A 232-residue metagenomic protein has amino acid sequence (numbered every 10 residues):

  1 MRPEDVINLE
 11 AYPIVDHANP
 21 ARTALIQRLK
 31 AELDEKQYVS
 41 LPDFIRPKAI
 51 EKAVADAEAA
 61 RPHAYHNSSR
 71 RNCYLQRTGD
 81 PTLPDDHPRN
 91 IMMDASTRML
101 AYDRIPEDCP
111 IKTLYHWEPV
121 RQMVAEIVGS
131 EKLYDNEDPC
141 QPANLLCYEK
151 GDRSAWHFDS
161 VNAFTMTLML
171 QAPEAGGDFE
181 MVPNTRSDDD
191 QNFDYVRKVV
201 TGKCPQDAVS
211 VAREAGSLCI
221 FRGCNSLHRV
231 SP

Functional and structural regions predicted by a protein language model:
M1-E35: Fe(II)/2-oxoglutarate
V39-I45: Short amphipathic
I45, K52-D56, A64, T82-P139: Signature of the catalytic double-stranded beta-helix
I45-P47, Q171-P173, R186, N225-L227: Short, solvent-exposed loop/turn segments at secondary-structure junctions
V54-A55, A59-D80, V182-T185: Short, solvent-exposed beta-strand-terminating loops
I105-K112, R121-L218: Catalytic core of non-heme Fe(II) oxygenases with the double-stranded beta-helix
S154-H157, L227-P232: Short beta-strand His + acidic residue motifs that chelate non-heme Fe in jelly-roll/DSBH and cupin folds
